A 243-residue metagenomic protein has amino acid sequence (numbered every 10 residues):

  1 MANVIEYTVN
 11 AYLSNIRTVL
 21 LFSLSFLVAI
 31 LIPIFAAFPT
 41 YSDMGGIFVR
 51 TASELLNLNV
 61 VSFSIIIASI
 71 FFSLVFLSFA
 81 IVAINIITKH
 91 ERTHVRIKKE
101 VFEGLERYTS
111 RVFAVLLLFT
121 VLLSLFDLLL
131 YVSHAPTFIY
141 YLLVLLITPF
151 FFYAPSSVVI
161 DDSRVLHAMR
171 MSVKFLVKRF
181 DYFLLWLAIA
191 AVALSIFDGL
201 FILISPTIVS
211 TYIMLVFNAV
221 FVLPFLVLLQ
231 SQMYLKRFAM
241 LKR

Functional and structural regions predicted by a protein language model:
M1-R243: Hydrophobic alpha-helical membrane segments
